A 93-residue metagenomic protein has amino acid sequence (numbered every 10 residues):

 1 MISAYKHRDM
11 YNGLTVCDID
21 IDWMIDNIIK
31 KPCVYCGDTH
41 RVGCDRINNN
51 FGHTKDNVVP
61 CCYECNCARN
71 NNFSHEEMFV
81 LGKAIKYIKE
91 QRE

Functional and structural regions predicted by a protein language model:
M1-P32: Short, charged surface segments at domain edges that flank catalytic/cofactor-binding sites
M10-G13, I47, C67: A generic, residue-level signal for flexible/boundary positions that often mark functional hotspots
G13-L14, T39-V42, E93: Surface-exposed helix-capping loop/turn segments at secondary-structure junctions
D22, K31-C61, R69, F73: Histidine-centered nuclease catalytic patch
D56, A68-E93: A detector for short metal-coordination/catalytic motifs
E64: Cys/His-coordinated zinc-finger cores
